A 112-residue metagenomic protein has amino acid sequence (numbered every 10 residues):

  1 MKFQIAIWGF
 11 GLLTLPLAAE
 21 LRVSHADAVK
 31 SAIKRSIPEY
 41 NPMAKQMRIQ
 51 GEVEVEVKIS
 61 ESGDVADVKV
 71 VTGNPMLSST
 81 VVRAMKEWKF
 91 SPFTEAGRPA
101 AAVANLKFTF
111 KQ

Functional and structural regions predicted by a protein language model:
K2-Q112: Charge-biased low-complexity segments
